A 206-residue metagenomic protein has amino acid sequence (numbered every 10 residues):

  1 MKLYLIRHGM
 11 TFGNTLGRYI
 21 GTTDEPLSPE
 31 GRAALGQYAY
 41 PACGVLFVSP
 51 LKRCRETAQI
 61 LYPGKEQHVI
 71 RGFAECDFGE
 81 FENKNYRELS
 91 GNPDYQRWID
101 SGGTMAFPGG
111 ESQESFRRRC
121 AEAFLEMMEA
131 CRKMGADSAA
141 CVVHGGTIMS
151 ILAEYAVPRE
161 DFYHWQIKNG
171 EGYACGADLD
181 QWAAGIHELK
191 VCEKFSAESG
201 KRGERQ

Functional and structural regions predicted by a protein language model:
K2-K65: Active-site-proximal alpha-helix that buttresses catalytic centers in soluble enzyme cores
L3-Y4, G44, G135-G145: Generic beta-sheet signal
Y40-A42, M127-S138: Glycine-rich phosphate-binding loop signature in dinucleotide/nucleotide-binding domains
P41-G72, R97, A153, G176-Q206: Conserved histidine-centered catalytic loops in small-molecule metabolism enzymes
V48-S49, R118, V142-V143: Short beta-strand scaffold positions
L61-R119: Phosphate-handling substructures
G145-M149, E171: GST superfamily/GST-like fold recognition
P158-H187: Domain-level recognition of soluble alpha/beta enzyme cores, biased toward histidine phosphatases/phosphomutases
